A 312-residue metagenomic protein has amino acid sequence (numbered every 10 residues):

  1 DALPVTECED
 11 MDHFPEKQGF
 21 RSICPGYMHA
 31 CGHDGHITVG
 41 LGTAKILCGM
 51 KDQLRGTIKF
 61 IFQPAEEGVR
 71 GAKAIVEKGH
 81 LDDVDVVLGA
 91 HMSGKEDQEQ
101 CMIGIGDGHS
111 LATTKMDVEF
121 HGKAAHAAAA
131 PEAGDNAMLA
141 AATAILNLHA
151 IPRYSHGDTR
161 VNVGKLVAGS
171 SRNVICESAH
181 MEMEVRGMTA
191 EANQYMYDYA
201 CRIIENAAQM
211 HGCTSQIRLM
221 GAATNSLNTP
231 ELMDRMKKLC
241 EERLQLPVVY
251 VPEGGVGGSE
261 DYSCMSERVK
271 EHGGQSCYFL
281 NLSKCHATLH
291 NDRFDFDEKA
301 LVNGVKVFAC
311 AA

Functional and structural regions predicted by a protein language model:
P4-T6, T57: Residues that mark the start of a beta-strand
T6-C8, M116-H121, Q275-S283: Non-cysteine beta-strand/loop elements that form the S-adenosyl-L-methionine
H13-M28, D34-G35, L47-K165, S170-C176 (+1 more regions): Histidine/acidic-residue-rich, glycine-tolerant segments that coordinate divalent metal ions
I23-C31, N291-E298: Short pre-catalytic strand/loop immediately N-terminal to key active-site residues, enriched for Gly-Thr
I37-A44: DPxDG-like acidic metal-binding loop motif
K45-D52, S266-K270: Alpha-helix C-terminal capping segments
M138-A312: Metal-dependent amide/peptide-bond hydrolase catalytic core, centered on the "pita-bread" metallohydrolase fold
